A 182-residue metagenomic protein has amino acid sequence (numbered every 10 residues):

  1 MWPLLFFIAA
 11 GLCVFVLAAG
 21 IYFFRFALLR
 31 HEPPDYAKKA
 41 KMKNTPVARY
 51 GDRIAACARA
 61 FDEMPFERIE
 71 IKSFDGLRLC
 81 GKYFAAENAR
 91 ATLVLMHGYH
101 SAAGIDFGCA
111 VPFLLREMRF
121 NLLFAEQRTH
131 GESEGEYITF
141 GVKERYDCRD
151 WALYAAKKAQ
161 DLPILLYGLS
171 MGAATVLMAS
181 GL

Functional and structural regions predicted by a protein language model:
M1-A10: Feature marks short, highly hydrophobic, charge-poor N-terminal signal-anchor/signal peptide-like helices that anchor
A9-K72: An N-terminal hydrophobic leader/cap segment in hydrolases
F74-A85: A short loop-to-beta-strand scaffold at the N-terminal edge of the catalytic core in hydrolase folds
R90-G98: Short beta-strand element of the alpha/beta-hydrolase
Y99-F113, Q127: The serine-hydrolase catalytic nucleophile loop
L114-E134: Conserved alpha/beta-hydrolase
I138-A159: Alpha/beta-hydrolase active-site loop
Y154-L182: Primarily recognizes the serine-hydrolase "nucleophile elbow" in alpha/beta-hydrolase and SGNH/GDSL folds
